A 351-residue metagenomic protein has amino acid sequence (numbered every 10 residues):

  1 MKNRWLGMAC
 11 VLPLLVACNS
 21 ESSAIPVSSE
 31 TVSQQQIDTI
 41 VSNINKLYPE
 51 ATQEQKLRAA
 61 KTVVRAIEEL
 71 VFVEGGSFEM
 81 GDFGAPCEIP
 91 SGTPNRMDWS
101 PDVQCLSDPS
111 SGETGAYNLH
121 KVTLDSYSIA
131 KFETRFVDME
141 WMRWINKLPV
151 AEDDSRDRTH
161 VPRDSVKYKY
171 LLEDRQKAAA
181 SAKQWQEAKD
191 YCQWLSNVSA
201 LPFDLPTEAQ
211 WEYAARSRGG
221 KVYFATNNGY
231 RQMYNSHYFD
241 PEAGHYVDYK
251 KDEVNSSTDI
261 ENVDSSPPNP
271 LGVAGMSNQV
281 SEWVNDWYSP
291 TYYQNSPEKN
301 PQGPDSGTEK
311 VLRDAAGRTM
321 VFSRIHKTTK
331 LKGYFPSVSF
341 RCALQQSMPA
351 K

Functional and structural regions predicted by a protein language model:
K2-A9: Sec-dependent signal peptide recognition, specifically the positively charged N-region followed immediately by
A9-L15: Bacterial N-terminal signal peptides
N19-S42, Q55, P267-N269, G303-K351: Disulfide-stabilized, aromatic/cysteine-rich ligand-recognition loop
I25-S28, V32, D82-N227, S289 (+1 more regions): Active-site microenvironments of metalloenzymes and redox enzymes
K56-F72: GGW-centered surface loops in extracellular recognition modules
R58-A59, S107-N118, I325-L331: Short, P/G- and charge-enriched loop/turn segments at secondary-structure junctions
V73, E79, P94-M97, D174-K177 (+2 more regions): Functional-site microenvironments in short loops/helix caps that host divalent-cation chemistry
